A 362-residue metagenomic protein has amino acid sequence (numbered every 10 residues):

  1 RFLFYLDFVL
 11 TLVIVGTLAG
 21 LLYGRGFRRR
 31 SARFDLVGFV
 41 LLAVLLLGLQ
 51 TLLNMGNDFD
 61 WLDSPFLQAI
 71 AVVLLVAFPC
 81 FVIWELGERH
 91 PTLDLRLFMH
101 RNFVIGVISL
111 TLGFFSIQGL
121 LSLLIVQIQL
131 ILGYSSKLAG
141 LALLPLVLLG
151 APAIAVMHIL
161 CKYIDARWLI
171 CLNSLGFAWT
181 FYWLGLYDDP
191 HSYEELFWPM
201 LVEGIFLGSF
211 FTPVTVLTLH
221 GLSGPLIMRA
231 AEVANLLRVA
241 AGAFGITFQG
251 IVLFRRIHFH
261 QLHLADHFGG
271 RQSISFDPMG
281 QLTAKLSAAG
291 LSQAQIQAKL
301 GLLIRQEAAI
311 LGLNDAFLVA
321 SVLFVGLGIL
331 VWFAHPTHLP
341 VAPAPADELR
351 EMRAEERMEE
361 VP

Functional and structural regions predicted by a protein language model:
R1-G38: Helix-loop-helix hairpins in multi-pass membrane proteins, especially solute transporters
F2-V9, V37-F39, D60-L67, A77-P225 (+3 more regions): Transmembrane core module of solute transporters
G16, L47, A151, A155-V156 (+2 more regions): Residue-level hotspots within transmembrane alpha-helices of multi-pass secondary transporters
Y23-R28, A43-L67, F81-G87: Phenylalanine-glycine-rich, low-complexity intrinsically disordered regions, typified by the FG/GLFG repeat domains
L53, I128-Q129, L160-C161, F248 (+1 more regions): Interfacial helix-cap and linker-helix signal at transmembrane-aqueous boundaries of multi-pass secondary transporters
S109, V233-L237: Hydrophobic alpha-helical segments of secondary membrane carriers
L226-V233, G312: Cytoplasmic loop-to-transmembrane helix junctions
R238-P336, V341-P362: Hydrophobic transmembrane architecture of multi-pass small-molecule transporters
